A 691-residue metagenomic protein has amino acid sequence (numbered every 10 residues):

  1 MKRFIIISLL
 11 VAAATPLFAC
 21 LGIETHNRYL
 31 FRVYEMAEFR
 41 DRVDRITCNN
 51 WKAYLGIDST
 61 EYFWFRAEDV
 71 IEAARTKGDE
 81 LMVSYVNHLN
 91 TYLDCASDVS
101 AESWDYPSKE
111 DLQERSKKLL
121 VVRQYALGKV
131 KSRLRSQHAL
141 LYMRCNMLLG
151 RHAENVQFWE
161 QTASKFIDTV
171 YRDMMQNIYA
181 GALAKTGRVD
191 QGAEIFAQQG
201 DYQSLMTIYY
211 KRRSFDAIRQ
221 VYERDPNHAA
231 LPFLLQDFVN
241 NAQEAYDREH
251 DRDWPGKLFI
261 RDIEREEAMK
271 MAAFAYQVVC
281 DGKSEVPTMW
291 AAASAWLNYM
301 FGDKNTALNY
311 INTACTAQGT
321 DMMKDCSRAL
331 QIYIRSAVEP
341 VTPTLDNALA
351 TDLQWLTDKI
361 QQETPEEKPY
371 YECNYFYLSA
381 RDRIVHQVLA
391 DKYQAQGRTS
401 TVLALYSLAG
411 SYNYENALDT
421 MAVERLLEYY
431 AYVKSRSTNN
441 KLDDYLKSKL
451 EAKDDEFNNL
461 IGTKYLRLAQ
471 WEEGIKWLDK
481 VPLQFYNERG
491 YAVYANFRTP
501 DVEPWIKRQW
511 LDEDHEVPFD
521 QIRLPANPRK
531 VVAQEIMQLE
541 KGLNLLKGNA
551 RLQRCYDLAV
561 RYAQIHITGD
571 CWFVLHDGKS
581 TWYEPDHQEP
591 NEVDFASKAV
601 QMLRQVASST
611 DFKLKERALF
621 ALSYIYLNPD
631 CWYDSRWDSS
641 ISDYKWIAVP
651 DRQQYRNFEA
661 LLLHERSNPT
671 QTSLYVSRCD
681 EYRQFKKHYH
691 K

Functional and structural regions predicted by a protein language model:
F4-A13: Sec-dependent N-terminal signal peptides
A19-R144, L149-K691: Extracytoplasmic/secretory-pathway proteins
